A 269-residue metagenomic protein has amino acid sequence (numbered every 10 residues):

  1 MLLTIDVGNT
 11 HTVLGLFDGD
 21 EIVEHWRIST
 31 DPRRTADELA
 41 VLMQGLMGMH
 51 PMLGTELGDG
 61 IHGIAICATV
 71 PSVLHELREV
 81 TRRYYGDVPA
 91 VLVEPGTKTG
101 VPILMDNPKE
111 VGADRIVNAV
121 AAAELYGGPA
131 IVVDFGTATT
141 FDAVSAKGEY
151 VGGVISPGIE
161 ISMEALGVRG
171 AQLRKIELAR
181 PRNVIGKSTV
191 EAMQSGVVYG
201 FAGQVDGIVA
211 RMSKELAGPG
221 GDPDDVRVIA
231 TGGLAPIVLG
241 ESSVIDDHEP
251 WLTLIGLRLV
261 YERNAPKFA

Functional and structural regions predicted by a protein language model:
M1-T4, R34, S162-A269: ATP-binding/phosphotransfer module of carbohydrate and carboxylate kinases, centering on a glycine-rich
L2-D6, G63-A65, A130-D134, I229: Short glycine-aspartate micro-motif
L2-G45, E56-D59, G148-K175, R180: Short glycine-rich, Thr/Ser-proximal phosphate-binding strand/loop in the N-terminal lobe of ATP-dependent enzymes
L16-D18, L77-V80, V144-A146, E241-S243: Short amphipathic alpha-helical segments
I28-R34, P95-G96, V117, I155-I161 (+1 more regions): Short, acidic/turn-prone active-site loops that include or flank metal/cofactor- and phosphate-binding residues
M43-G63, I208-D225: Phosphate/pyrophosphate-binding loops at sites that engage ATP/ADP/AMP, CoA/4′-phosphopantetheine, polyphosphate
M47-T55, I61-R82, G86: Phosphate-bearing ligand-interacting subdomains that bind or position ATP/ADP/UDP/GDP/NAD(P) or nucleotide-linked
E79, D87-V91, G96-R169, V198-R211 (+1 more regions): Phosphate-binding/catalytic loop of phosphoryl-transfer enzymes
